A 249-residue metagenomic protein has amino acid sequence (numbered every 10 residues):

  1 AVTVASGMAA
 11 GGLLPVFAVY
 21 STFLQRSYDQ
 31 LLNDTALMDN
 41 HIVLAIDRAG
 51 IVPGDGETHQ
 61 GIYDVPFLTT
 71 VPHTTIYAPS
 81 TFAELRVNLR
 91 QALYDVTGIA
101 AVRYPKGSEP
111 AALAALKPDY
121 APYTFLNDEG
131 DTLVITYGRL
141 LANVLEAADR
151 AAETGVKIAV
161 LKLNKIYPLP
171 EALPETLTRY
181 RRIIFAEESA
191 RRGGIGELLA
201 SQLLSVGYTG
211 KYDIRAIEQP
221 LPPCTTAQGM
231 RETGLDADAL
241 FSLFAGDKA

Functional and structural regions predicted by a protein language model:
A1, D39, I51-Q60, Y94-A249: Thiamine diphosphate
S6-L133, A142: Conserved thiamine diphosphate
